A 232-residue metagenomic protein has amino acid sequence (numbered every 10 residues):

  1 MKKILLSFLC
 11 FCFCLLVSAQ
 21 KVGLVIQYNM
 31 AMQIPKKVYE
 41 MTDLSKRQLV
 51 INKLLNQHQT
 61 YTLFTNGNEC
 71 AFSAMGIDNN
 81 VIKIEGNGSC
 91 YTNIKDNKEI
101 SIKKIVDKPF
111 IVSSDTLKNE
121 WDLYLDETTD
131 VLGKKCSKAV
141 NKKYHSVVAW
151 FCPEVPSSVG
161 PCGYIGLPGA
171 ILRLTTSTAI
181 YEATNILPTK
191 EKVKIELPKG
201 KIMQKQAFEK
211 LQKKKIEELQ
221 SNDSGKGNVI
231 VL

Functional and structural regions predicted by a protein language model:
M1-I26, L232: Bacterial Sec-dependent N-terminal signal peptides
K21-L232: Extended soluble regions of mature proteins
